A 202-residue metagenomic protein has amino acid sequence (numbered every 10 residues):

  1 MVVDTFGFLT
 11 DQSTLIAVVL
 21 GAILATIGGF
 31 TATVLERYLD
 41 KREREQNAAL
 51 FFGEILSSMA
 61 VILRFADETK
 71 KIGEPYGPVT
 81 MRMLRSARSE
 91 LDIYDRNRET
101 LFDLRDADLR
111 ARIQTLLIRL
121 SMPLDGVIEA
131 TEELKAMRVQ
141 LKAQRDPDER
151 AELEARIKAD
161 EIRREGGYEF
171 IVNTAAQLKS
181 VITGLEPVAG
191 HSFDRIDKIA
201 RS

Functional and structural regions predicted by a protein language model:
M1-D40: Membrane-embedded hydrophobic alpha-helical segments
L15, L20-I23, Q46, P187 (+1 more regions): N-terminal cationic amphipathic segment used for targeting or macromolecule association
L35-S57: Juxtamembrane membrane-water interface segments immediately C-terminal to a transmembrane helix
L50-S202: Interfacial alpha-helical end/capping and short helix-turn segments at domain and membrane boundaries
